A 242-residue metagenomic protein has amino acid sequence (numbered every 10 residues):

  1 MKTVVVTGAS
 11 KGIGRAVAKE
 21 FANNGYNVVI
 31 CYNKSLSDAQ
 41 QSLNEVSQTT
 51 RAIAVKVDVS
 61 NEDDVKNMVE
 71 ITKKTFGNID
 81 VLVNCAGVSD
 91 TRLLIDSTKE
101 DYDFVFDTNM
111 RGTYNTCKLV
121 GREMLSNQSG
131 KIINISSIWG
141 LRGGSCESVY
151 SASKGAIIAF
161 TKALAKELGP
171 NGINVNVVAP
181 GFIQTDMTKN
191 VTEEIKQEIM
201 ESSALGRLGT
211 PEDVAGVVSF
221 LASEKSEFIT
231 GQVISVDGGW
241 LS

Functional and structural regions predicted by a protein language model:
S10-K11: Conserved glycine-rich cofactor-binding loop
N24-Q41: Conserved glycine-rich Rossmann-like NAD(P)H-binding loop of the short-chain dehydrogenase/reductase
L93-L94, T98-F106, T188, I199: Substrate-binding pocket helix/loop in short-chain dehydrogenase/reductase
C117, S153, T161: Active-site helix of classical SDR
R122, K166-P170, E227: Alpha-helical segment proximal to the catalytic Tyr-Lys
S129, I173, R207-V236, L241: C-terminal substrate-recognition "lid" of short-chain dehydrogenase/reductases
S137: Residue(s) in the substrate-gating loop at a strand-loop-helix junction that position the organic substrate next
